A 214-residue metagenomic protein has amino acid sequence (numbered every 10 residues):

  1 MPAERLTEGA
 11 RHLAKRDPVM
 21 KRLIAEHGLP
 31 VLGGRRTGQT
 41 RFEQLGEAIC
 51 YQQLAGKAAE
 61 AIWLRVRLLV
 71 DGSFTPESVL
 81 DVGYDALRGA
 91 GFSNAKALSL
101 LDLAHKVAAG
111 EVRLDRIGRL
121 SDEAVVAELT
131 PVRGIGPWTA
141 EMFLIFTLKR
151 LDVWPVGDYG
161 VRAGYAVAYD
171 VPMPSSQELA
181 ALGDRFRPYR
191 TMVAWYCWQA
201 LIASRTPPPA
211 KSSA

Functional and structural regions predicted by a protein language model:
M1-L120, A124, A181-A214: N-terminal polyanion-binding entry modules of DNA glycosylases/AP lyases and select other DNA-binding proteins
L69, L103-G110, E128, V132 (+2 more regions): Mid-sequence acidic-hydrophobic segments that form the walls of catalytic/ligand-binding cavities or oligomerization
S121-A166, M192: Catalytic DNA-binding helix-loop module of base-excision-repair DNA glycosylases/AP lyases
V156-D184, S213-A214: C-terminal end-helix/capping segment
